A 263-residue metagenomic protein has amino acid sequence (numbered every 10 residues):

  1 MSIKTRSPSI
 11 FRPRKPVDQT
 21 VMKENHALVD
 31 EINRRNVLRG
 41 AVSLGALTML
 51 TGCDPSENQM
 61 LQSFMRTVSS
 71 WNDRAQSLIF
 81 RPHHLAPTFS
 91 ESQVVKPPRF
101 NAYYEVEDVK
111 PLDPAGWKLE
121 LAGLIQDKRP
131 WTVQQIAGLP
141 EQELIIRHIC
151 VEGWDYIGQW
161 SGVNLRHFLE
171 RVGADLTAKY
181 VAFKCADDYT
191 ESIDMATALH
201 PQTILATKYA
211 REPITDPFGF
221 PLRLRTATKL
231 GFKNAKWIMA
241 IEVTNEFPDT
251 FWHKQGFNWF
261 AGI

Functional and structural regions predicted by a protein language model:
M1-I32, S43-A46: N-terminal secretory signal peptides
I3, S56-I263: Structured, non-membrane catalytic/scaffold regions adjacent to prosthetic-group chemistry
I10-F11, L50, I79: Short, aromatic- and cysteine-enriched interfacial helices/patches that mediate contacts at lipid membranes
M22, V29, V37-G40, N58 (+1 more regions): A generic signature of intrinsically disordered, low-complexity regions enriched in glycine/proline and charged/polar
D30, V42-A46, G158-S161, P217: Active-site-proximal structural scaffolding
R34-R35, R223: Short, cationic motifs built from Arg/Lys/His that form the positively charged side of catalytic pockets
N36-E57: N-terminal export signals
